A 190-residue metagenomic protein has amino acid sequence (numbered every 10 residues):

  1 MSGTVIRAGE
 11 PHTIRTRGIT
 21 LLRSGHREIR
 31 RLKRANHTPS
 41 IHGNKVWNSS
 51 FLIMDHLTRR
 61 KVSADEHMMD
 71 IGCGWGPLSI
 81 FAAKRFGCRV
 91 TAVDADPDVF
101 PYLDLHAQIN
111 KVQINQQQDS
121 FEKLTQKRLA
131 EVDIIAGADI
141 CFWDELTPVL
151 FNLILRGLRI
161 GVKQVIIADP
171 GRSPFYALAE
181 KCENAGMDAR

Functional and structural regions predicted by a protein language model:
M1-R190: S-adenosylmethionine-dependent methyltransferases
